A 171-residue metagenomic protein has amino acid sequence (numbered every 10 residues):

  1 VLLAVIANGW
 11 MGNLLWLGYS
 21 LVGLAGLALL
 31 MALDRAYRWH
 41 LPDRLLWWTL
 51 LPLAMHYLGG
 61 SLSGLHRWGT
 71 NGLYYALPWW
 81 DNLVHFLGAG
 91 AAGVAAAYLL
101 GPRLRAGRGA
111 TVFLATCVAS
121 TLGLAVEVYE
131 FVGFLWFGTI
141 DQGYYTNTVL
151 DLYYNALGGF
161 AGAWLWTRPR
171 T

Functional and structural regions predicted by a protein language model:
V1-G90, V94: "…centered on the first transmembrane helix and the immediately adjacent amphipathic helix/loop
A7, D34, M55, G59 (+3 more regions): Membrane-water interface at transmembrane helix exits
D43, N71-G72, T111-L114, F137-G138: Short hydrophobic/aromatic segments of transmembrane alpha-helices and their interfaces
L45-W47, V112-C117, V149-Y153: Hydrophobic alpha-helical transmembrane segments
S63-L73, W80-D81, L124-F160: Interfacial helix-loop-helix junctions of multi-pass membrane proteins
L87-L104, L135-I140, A156-P169: Membrane-interfacial alpha-helical segments at the cytosolic side of multi-pass membrane proteins
A91, A115-L122, E127: Alpha-helical transmembrane segments of helical membrane proteins, especially in multi-pass transport, channel
P102-S120: Internal alpha-helical transmembrane segments of multi-pass membrane proteins
